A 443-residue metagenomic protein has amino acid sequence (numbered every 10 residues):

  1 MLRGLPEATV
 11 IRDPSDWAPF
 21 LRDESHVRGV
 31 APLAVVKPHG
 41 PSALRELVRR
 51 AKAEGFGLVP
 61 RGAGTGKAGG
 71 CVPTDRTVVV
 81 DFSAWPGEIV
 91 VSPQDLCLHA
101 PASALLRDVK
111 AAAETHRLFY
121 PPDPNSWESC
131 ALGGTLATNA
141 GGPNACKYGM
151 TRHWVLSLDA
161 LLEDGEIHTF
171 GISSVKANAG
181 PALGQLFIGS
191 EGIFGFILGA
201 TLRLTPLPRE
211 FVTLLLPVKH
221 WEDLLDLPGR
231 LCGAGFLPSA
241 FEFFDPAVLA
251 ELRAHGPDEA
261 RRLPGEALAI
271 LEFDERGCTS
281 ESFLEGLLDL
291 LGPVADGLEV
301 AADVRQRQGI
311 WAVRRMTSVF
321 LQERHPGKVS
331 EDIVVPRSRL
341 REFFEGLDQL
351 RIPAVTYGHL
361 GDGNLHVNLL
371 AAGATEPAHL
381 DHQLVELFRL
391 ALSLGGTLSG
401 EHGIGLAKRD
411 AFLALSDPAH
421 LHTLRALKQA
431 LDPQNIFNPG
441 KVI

Functional and structural regions predicted by a protein language model:
M1-R49, T65-L96, N125, V248-D258 (+2 more regions): N-terminal flexible segment immediately upstream of the FAD-binding catalytic core in FAD-dependent oxidoreductases
R12-W17, L21-D23, P206, V212-E386 (+2 more regions): C-terminal substrate-recognition/cap domain of FAD-linked oxidoreductases
G87-V91, L98-E242, F437: FAD-binding subdomain of flavoenzyme oxidoreductases
E166, R409-I443: Activity-critical C-terminal alpha-helical subdomain
T397-I404, P439-G440: Short acidic/histidine-rich active-site segments
